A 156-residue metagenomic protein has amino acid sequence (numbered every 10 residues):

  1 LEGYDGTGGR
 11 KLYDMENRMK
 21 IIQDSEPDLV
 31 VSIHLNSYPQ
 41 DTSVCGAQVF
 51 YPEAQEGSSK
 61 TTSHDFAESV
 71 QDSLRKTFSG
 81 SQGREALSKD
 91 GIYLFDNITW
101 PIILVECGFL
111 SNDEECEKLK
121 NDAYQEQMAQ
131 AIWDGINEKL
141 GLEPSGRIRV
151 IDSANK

Functional and structural regions predicted by a protein language model:
L1-F66: Catalytic-core regions of hydrolytic enzymes
T7, M15-E16, H34, Q71 (+2 more regions): Sparse, context-dependent recognition of short Cys/His-centered cofactor- or disulfide-binding micro-motifs
K11-R18, T62-F66, V70, E115 (+3 more regions): Stable alpha-helical elements in mature extracytoplasmic
K20-Q23, R75, K120: Alpha-helix boundary recognition
S25, N36-Q40, F50, Q82-K156: Active-site-adjacent mobile loop/cap segments within catalytic or ligand-binding domains
Q55-S59, S73-K76, S111-N112, M128-I132: Glycine-rich loops and low-complexity Gly/Arg-rich segments that provide flexible linkers or classic glycine-based
T61-S88: Active-site-adjacent substrate-binding region of metalloamidase/peptidase-like peptide-processing proteins
